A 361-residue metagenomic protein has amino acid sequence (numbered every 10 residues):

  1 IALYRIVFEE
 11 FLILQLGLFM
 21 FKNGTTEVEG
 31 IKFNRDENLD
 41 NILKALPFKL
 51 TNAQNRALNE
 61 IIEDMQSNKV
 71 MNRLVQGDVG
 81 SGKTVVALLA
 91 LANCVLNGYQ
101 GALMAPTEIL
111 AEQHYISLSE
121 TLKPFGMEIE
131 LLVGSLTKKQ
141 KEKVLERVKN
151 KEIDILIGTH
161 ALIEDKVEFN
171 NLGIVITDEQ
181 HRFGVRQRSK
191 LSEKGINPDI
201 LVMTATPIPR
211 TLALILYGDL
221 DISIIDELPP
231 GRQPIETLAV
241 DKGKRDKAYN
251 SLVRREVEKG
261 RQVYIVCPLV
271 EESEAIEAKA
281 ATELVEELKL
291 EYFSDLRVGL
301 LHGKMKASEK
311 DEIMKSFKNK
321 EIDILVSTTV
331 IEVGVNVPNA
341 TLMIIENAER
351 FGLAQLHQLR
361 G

Functional and structural regions predicted by a protein language model:
I1-S81, V85-A102: Pre-Walker A segment
V28, V70-G361: Inter-lobe coupling/hinge segments of SF2-like helicase ATPases
